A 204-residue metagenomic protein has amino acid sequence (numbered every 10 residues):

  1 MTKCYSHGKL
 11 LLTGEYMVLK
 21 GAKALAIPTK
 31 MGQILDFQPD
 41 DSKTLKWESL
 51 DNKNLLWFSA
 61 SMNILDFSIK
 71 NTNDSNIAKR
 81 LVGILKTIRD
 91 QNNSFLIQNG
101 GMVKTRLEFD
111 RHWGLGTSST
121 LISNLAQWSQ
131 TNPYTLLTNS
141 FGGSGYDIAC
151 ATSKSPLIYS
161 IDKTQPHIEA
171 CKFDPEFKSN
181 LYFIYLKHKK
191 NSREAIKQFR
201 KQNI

Functional and structural regions predicted by a protein language model:
T2-H7, V18, A26-I27, I34-N99 (+4 more regions): C-terminal nucleotide
E15: Acidic, carboxylate-rich catalytic segments that either coordinate divalent cations
H112-Y134: DPxDG-like acidic metal-binding loop motif
